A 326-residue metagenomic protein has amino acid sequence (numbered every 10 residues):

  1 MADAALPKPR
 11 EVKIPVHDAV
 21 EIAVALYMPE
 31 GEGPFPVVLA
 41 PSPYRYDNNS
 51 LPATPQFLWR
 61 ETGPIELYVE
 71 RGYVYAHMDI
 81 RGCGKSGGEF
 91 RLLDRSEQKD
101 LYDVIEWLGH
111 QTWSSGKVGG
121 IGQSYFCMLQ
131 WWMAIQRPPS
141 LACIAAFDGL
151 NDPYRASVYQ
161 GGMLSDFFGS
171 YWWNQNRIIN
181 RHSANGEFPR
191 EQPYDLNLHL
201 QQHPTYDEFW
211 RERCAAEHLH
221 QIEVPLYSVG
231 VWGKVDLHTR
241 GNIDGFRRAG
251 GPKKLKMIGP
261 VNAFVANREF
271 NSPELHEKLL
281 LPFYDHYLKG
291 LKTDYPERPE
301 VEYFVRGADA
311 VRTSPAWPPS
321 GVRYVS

Functional and structural regions predicted by a protein language model:
A2-R10, P15-V20, P139, P204-R211 (+4 more regions): Alpha/beta-hydrolase-fold serine-hydrolase catalytic core, especially in secreted/extracellular enzymes
D18-M28: A short loop-to-beta-strand scaffold at the N-terminal edge of the catalytic core in hydrolase folds
P34-P43: Short beta-strand element of the alpha/beta-hydrolase
N49, A76-L92: Glycine-rich "HGGG/HGxG" loop immediately N-terminal to the catalytic nucleophile of the alpha/beta-hydrolase
L51-A76, F246-R247: Short amphipathic alpha-helix adjacent to the substrate-entry channel of hydrolases
L58-T62, E70, W132-Q221: Accessory cap/linker subdomain of secreted extracellular hydrolases
L92-T112: Alpha/beta-hydrolase active-site loop
T112-S124: Alpha/beta-hydrolase fold nucleophile elbow
